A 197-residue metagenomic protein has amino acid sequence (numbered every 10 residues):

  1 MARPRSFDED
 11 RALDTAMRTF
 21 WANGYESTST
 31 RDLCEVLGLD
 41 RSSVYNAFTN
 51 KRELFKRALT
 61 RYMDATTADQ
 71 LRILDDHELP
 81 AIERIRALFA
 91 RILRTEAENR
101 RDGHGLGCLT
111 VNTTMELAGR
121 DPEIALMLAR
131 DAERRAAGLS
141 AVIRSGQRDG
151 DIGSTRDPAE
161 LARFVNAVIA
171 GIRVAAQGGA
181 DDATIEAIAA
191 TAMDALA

Functional and structural regions predicted by a protein language model:
M1-F7: N-terminal intrinsically disordered/low-complexity leader segments
R11, T19-R61: Helix-turn-helix
K51, A58, Y62-T66, H77 (+6 more regions): Hydrophobic/aromatic residues within well-ordered alpha-helical segments
R72-L106, P158-V165: Hydrophobic alpha-helical connector segments
E83-A87, G105-L106, R120-R148, E160: Amphipathic alpha-helical packing segments from all-alpha helical-bundle domains
T95, N99, M115, R120 (+3 more regions): Amphipathic C-terminal alpha-helical segment
L106-T114, G138, R156-A175, A187-A195: Hydrophobic alpha-helical segments that form the core of small-molecule binding pockets and/or dimer interfaces
